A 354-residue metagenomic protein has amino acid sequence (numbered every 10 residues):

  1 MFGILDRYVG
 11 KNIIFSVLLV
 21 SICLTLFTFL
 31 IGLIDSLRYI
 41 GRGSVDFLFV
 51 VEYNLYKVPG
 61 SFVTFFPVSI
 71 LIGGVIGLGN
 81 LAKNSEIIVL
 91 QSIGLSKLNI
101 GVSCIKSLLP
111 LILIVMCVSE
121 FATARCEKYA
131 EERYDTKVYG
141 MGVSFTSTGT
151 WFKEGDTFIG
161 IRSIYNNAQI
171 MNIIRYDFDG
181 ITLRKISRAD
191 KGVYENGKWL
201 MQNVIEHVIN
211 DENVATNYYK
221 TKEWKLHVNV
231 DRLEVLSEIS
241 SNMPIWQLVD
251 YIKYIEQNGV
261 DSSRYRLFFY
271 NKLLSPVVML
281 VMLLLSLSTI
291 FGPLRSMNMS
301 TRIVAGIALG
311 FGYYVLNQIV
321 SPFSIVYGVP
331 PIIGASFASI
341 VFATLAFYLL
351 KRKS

Functional and structural regions predicted by a protein language model:
M1-E154, V230-S354: Transmembrane alpha-helices
K128-R264: General membrane topology signal spanning transmembrane segments
